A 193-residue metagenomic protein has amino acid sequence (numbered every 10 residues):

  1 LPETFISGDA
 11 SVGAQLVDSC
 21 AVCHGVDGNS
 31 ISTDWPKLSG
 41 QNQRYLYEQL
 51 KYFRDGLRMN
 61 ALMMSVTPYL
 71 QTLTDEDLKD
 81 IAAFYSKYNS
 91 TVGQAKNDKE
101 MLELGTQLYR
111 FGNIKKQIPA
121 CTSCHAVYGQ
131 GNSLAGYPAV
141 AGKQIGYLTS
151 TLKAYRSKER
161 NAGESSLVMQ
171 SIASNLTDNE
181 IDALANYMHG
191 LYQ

Functional and structural regions predicted by a protein language model:
L1-N60: The feature marks the first
L1-V17, K87-K115: Electrostatic cytochrome c docking/interface patches
S11-A21, Q43, R110-T122, Y137 (+2 more regions): Sequence context surrounding c-type heme c attachment/ligation sites in exported
S11-D18, P36, R44, E48 (+8 more regions): Solvent-exposed, polar/charged alpha-helical surfaces in well-ordered, non-transmembrane soluble domains, broadly
G13, C20-D27, I81, I118-V127 (+2 more regions): The canonical Cys-X-X-Cys-His
I31-K37, F53-N97, L134-A139, S157-A183 (+1 more regions): Axial heme c-ligation environment in periplasmic c-type cytochrome domains
